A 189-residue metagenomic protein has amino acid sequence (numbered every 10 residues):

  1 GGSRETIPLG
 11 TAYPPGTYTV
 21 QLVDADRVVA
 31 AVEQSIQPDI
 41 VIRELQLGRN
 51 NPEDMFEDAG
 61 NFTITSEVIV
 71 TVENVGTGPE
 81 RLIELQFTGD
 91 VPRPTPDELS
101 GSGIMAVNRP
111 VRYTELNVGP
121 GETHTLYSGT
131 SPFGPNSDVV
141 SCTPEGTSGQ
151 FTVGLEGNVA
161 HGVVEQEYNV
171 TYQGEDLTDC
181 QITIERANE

Functional and structural regions predicted by a protein language model:
G1-E189: Acidic, polar-rich N-terminal leader regions of halophilic archaeal proteins
